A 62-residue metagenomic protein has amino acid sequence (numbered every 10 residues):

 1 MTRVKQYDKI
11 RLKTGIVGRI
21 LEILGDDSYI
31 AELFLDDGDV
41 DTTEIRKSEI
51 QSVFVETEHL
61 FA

Functional and structural regions predicted by a protein language model:
T2-E56, L60-F61: Basic/aromatic-rich interaction segments and small domains that mediate binding to polyanionic partners
